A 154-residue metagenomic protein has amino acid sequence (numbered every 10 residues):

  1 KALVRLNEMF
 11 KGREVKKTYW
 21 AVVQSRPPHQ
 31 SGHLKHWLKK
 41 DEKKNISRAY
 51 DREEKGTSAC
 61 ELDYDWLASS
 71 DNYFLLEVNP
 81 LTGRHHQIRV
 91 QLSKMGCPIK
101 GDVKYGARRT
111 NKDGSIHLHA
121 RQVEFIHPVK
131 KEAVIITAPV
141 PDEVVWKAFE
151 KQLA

Functional and structural regions predicted by a protein language model:
K1-A154: RNA pseudouridine synthases
